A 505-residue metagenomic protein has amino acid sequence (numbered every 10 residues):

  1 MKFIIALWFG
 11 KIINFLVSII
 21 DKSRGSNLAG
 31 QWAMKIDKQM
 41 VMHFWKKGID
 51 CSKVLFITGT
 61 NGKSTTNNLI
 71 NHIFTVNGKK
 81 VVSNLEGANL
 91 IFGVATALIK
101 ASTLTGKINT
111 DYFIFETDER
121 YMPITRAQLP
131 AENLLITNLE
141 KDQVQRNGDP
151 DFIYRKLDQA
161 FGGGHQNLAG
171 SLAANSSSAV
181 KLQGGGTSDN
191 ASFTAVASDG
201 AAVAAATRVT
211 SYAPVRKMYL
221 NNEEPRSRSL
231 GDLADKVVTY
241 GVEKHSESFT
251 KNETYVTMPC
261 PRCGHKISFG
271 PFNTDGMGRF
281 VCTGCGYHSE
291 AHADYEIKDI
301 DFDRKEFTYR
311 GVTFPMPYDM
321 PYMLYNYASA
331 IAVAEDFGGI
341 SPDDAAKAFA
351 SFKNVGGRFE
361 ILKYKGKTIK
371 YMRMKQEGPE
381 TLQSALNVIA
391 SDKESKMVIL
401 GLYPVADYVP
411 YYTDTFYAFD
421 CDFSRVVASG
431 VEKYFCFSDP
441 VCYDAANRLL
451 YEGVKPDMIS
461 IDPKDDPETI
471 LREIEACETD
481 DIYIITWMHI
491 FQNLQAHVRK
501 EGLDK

Functional and structural regions predicted by a protein language model:
I4-G184, D189-G241, F249: Phosphate-binding loop of NTP-binding sites
M122-P123, P225-S229, E247, A406-P410 (+2 more regions): Short, charged/polar "capping" segments at the starts of alpha-helices and the immediately preceding loops
Q128-I136, M277-E290, Y318-A350: A conserved, hydrophobic alpha-helical segment in the catalytic core of large ATP/adenylate-utilizing enzymes
L220-E224, V242, R373-M374, G401-P404 (+3 more regions): Structural motif
H245-D303: Cys/His-rich short segments
Y287, I300-F302, V333-Q376: Gly/charged, well-structured mid-domain segments that form the phosphate/adenylate-handling core of ATP-dependent
V355, R373-S460: Active-site beta-alpha connecting loops in nucleotide-dependent enzymes
I482-K505: Glycine/aspartate-rich loop-and-adjacent alpha/beta segment that forms the canonical ThDP
